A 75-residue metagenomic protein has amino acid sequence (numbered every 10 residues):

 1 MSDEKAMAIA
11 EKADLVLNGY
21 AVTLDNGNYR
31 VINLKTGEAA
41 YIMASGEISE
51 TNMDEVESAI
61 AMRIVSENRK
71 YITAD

Functional and structural regions predicted by a protein language model:
M1-Y29: Short, charged/polar N-terminal "headpieces" of proteins
N18-M53: A short, structured beta-strand/loop element
I48-D75: Mixed-charge, Lys/Arg-enriched low-complexity segments
